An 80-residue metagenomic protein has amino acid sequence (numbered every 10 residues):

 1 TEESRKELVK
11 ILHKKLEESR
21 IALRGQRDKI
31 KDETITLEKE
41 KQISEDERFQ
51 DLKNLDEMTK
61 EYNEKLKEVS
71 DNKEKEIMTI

Functional and structural regions predicted by a protein language model:
T1-I80: Positively charged, low-complexity, intrinsically disordered RNA-binding extensions
